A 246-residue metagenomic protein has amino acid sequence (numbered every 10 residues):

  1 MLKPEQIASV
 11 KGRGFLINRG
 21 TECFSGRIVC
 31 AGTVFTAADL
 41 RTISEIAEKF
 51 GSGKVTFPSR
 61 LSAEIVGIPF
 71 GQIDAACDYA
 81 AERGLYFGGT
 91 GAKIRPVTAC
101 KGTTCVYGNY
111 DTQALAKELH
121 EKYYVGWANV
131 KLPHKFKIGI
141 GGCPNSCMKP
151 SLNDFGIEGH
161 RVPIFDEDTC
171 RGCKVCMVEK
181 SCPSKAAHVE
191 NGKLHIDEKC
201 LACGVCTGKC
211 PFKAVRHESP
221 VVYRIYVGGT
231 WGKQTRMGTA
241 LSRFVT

Functional and structural regions predicted by a protein language model:
M1-C23: Intrinsically disordered, low-complexity polar/charged tails and linkers
L2, G26-C173, K199-L201: Small-residue-enriched alpha-helical segments and adjacent helix-cap loops that form tight helix-helix packing
F15-G20, G51-F57, K185: Short, flexible, solvent-exposed loop/turn segments with mixed acidic/basic and small polar residues
F15-I17, D154-G159, Y223-G232: Short beta-strand elements
C23, L152, P220-V222: Active-site lining segments that contact anionic ligands and/or coordinate catalytic metals
A63, V162-P163, G192-L194, Y223: Hydrophobic residues embedded in beta-strands of well-ordered beta-sheets
V175-H195, L201, V205-P220: Iron-sulfur cluster-binding cysteine motifs and their immediate structural context in ferredoxin-like electron-transfer
V221, G229-T246: A hydrophobic, small-residue-rich beta->alpha segment in the mid-to-C-terminal subdomain of diverse proteins
